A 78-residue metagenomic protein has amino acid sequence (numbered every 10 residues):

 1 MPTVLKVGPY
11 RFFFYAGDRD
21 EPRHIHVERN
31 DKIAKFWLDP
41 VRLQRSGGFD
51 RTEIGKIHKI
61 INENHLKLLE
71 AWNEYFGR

Functional and structural regions predicted by a protein language model:
M1-P9: Negatively charged, low-complexity tracts enriched in Asp/Glu with abundant Ser/Thr
V4, H26, N62-L66: Alpha-helical interaction segments
L5, L38, L43, L66-L69: Generic detector of leucine side chains in alpha-helical contexts
R11-F13: Feature detects long, helix-prone N-terminal segments enriched in hydrophobes
Y15-R51: A short, structured beta-strand/loop element
F49-R78: C-terminal structural segments of small proteins and small subunits
